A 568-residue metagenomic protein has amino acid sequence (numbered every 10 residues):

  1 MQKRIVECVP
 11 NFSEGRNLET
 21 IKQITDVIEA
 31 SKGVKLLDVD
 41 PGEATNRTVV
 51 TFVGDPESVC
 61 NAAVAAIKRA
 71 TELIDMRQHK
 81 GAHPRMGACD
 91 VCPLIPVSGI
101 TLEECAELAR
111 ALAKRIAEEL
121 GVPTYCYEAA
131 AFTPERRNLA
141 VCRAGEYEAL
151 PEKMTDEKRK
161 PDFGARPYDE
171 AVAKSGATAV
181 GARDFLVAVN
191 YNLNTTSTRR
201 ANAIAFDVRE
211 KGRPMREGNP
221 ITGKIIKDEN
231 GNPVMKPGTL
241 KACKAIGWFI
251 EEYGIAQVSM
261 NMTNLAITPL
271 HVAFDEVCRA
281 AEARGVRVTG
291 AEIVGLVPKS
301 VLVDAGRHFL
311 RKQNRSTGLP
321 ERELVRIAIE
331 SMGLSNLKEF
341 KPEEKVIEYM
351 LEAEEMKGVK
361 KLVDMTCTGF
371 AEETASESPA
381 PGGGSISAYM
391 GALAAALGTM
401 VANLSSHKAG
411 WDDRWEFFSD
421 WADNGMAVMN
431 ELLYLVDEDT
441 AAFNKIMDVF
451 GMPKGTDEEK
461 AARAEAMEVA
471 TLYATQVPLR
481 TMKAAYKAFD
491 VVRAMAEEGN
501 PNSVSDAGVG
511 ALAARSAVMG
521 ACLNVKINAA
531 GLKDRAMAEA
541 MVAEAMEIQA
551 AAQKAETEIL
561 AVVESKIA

Functional and structural regions predicted by a protein language model:
M1-M365, G369, S376, K454 (+2 more regions): Long, contiguous binding/interaction regions
C8-N11, M86-P93, N264, T374-V401 (+1 more regions): Conserved phosphate/anionic-ligand binding catalytic regions in large, soluble enzymes, centered on
L112, V122-C126, E135-N138, A488-V491 (+1 more regions): Preference for long, well-ordered alpha-helical segments
F185-V187, A442-L512, S516, N528: Amphipathic alpha-helical interface segments
K357-T366, E372, R480, K487 (+1 more regions): Polytopic transmembrane helical bundles with strong interfacial aromatic enrichment
Y389-L393, W421, V428-L435, A474-A484 (+5 more regions): Amphipathic alpha-helix face/heptad-repeat signature
V401, M429-V436, F443, T475-M482 (+6 more regions): A structural signal for well-ordered alpha-helices, especially hydrophobic packing surfaces of coiled-coils
H407-P453, I548-E558: A structural-propensity feature for long, helix-poor, extended segments
